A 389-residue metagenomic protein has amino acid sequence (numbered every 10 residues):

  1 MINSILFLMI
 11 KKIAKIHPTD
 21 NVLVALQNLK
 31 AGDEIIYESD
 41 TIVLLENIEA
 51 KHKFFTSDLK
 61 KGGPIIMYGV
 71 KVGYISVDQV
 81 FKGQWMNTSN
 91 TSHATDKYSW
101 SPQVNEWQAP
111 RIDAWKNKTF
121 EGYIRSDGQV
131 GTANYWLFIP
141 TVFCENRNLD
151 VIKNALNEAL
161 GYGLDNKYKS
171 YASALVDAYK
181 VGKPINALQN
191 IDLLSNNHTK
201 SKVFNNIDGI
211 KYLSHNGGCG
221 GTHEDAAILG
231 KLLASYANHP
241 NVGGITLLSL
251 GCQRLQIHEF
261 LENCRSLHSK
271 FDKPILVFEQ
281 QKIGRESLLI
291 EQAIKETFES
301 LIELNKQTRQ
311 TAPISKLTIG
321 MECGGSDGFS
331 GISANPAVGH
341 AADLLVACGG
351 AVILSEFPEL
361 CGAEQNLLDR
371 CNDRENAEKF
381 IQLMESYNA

Functional and structural regions predicted by a protein language model:
M1-L8: N-terminal amphipathic/basic-hydrophobic helices that include classical n-h-c signal peptides and signal-anchor
M9-A389: Metallocofactor- and cofactor-centric catalytic cores in central/energy metabolism, strongly enriched
